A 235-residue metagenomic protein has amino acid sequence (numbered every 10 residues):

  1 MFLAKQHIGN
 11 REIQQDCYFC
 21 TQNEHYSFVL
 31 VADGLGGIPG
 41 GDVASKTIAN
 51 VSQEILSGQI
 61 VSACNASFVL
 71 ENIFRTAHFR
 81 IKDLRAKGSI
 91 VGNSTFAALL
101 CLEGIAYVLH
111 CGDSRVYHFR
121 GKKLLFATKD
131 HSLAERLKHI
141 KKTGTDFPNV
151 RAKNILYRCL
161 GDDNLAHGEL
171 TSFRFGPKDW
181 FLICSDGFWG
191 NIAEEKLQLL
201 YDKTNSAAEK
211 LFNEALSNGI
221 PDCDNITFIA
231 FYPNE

Functional and structural regions predicted by a protein language model:
M1-E235: PP2C/PPM-type serine/threonine phosphatase catalytic domain
